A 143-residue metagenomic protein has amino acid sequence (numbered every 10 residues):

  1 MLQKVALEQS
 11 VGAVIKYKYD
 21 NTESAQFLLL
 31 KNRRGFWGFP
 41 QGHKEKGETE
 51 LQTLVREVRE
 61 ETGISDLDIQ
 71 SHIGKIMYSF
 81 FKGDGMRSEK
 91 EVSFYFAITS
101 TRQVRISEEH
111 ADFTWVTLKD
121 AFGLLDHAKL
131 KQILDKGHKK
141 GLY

Functional and structural regions predicted by a protein language model:
M1-F27: Conserved N-terminal beta-strand and adjoining loop/helix that marks the start of the Nudix/MutT-like hydrolase domain
Q3-V5, L29, M86-R87, V104-I106: Short secondary-structure boundary/capping segments
Q9-V11, A25, K90-S93, A111: Change "...and in nucleic-acid phosphodiester-cleaving endonucleases..." to "...and in nucleic-acid processing enzymes
V14, L29, F94-F96, W115: Conserved hydrophobic/aromatic beta-strand scaffold that supports enzyme active sites
Y19-N21, R34-F36, E45, K75-S79 (+1 more regions): Short, charged/polar surface micro-motifs in flexible loops or helix N-caps
E23-I64: Conserved Nudix-box catalytic region and its N-terminal flanking loop in Nudix hydrolases and closely related
G63-R102: Active-site segment of metal-dependent pyrophosphate-handling enzymes, primarily the Nudix hydrolase catalytic core
I98, Q103-D135: NUDIX/MutT-family hydrolases
